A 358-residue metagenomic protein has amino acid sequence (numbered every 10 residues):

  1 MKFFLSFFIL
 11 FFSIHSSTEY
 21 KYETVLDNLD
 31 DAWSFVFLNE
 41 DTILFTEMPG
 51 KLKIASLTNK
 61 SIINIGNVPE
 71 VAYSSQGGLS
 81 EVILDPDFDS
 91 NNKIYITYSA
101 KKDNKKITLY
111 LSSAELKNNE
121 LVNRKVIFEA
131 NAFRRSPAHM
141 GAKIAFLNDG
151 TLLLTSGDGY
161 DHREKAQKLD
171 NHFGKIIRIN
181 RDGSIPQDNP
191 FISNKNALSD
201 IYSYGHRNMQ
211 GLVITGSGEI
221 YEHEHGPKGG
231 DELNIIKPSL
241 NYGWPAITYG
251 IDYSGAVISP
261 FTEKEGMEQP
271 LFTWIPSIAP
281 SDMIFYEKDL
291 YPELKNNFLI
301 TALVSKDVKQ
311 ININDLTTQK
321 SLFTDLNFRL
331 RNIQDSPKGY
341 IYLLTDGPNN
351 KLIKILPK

Functional and structural regions predicted by a protein language model:
F3-I14: Sec-dependent N-terminal signal peptides
S16-D161, G211-I214, E219-G226, P276-N312 (+1 more regions): Acidic, Gly/Ser/Thr-rich repeat motifs that build Ca2+-stabilized beta-propeller blades
I63-G77, R124-M140, R181-Y202, W244-I275: Surface-exposed loop and turn segments in beta-propeller and other repeat-based domains that flank or scaffold
N91, R178, R331-Q334: Short, flexible loop segments at boundaries between secondary-structure elements
L109-N119, K168-D182, I235-K237: Beta-propeller blade signature
A197-E232, K237: Repeat-solenoid scaffold signature
H206, T317-P337: Conserved blade-ending motifs and adjacent loop-strand segments that build the rim/top face of beta-propeller domains
K228-N234, N241-P245, I251-A256, P292 (+1 more regions): Short acidic/glycine-rich loop or secondary-structure boundary segments that cap or lie
